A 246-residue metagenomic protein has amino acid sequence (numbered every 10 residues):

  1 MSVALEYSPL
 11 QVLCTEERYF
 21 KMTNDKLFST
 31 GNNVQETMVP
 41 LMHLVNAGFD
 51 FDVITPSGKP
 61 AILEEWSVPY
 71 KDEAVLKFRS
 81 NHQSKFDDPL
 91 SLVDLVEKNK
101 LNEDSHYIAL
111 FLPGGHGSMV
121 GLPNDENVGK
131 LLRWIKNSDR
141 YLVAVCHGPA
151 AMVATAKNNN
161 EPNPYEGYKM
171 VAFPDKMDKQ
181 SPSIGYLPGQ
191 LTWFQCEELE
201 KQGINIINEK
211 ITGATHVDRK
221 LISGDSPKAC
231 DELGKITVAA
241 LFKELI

Functional and structural regions predicted by a protein language model:
M1-S138, A151-I246: Extended, subdomain-level signal for the structured scaffold at the beginning of enzyme domains
L142-P149: Short, thiol/selenol-centered motifs that function as redox-active sites or metal-ligating centers
